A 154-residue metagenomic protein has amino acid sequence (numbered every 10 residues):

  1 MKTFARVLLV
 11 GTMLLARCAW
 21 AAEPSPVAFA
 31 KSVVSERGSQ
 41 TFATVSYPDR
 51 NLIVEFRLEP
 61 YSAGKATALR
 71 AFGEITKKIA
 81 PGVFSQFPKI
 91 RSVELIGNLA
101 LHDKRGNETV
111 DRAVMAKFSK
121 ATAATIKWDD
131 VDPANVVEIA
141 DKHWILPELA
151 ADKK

Functional and structural regions predicted by a protein language model:
M1-L8: Bacterial N-terminal signal peptides that target proteins for export
A5, A22-A28: N-terminal intrinsically disordered, low-complexity tails enriched in polar/charged
R17-A21: Sec/Tat signal peptide C-region and signal peptidase I cleavage site
P26-E59, S85-K154: Polar/charged, Gly/Pro-rich intrinsically disordered segments
E59-K65: Short acidic, S/G/P-rich loop/turn micro-motifs used as interaction or catalytic elements
A66-F87: Short, non-transmembrane amphipathic alpha-helical segments
